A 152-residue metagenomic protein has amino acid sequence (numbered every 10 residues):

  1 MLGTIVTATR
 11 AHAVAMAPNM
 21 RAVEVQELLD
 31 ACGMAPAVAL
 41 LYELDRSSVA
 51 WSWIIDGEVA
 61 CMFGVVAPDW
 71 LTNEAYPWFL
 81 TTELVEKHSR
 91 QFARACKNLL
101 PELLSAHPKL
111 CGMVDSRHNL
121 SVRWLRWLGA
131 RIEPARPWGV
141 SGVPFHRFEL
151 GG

Functional and structural regions predicted by a protein language model:
M1-M34: Short amphipathic alpha-helix that is part of the acyltransferase structural core
L28-S48, P101-E102: Active-site rim helix/loop that mediates acceptor-substrate recognition in acyltransferases
Y42, W78-F79, R94-N98: Acidic/histidine-enriched, beta-strand-rich ligand/metal-binding domains
S47-V65: Conserved beta-hairpin
N73-E86, F92, H146: Conserved acetyl-CoA binding element of GNAT-fold acetyltransferases
H88-E102, R123, W127: Conserved acetyl-CoA-binding loop-helix of GNAT-fold acetyltransferases
H107-R126, R131, P137-S141: Conserved beta-strand-loop-alpha-helix junction that forms the acyl-donor binding cleft
W138-G152: C-terminal "cap" of GNAT-fold acetyltransferases
